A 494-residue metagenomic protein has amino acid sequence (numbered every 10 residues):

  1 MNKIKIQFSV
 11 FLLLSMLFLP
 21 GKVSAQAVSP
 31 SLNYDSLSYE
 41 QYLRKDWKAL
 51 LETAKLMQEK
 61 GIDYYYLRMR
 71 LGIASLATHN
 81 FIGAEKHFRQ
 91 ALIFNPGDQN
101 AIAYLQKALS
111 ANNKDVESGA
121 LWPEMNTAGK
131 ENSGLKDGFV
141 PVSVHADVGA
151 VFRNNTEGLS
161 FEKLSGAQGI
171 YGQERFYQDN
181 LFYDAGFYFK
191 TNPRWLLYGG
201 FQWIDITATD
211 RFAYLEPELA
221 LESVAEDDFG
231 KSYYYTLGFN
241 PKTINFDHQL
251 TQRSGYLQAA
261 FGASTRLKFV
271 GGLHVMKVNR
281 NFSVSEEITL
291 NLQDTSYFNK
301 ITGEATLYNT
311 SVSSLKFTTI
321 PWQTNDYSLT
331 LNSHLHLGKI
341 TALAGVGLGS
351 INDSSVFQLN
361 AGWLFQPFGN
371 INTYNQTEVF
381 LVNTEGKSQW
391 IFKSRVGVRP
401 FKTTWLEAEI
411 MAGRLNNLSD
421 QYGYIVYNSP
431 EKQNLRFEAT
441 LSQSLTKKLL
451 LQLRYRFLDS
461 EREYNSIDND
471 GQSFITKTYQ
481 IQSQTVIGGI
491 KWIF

Functional and structural regions predicted by a protein language model:
Q26-D137: Alpha-helical protein-protein interaction scaffolds
N112, F187-W195, T251, F261-L267 (+7 more regions): Outer-membrane beta-barrel strand-turn architecture
V144-V148, L197-F201, F269-L273, L331 (+8 more regions): Membrane-embedded beta-strand positions of outer-membrane beta-barrel proteins
V148-T156, F201-T207, L273-N279, L337-K339 (+6 more regions): Transmembrane beta-strands of outer-membrane beta-barrel pores
V151-G186, D210-A213, P241-D247, I475: Surface-exposed strand-loop-strand hairpins of Gram-negative outer-membrane beta-barrel proteins
E174, I204-A220, E226-P241, F246 (+3 more regions): Outer-membrane beta-barrel translocator/channel fold
R175-N180, A208, Q249-T251, Q323-N325 (+3 more regions): Solvent-exposed loop/turn segments connecting transmembrane beta-strands in outer-membrane beta-barrel proteins
L181-A185, T251-L257, Y327-L331, A342-V346 (+4 more regions): Hydrophobic, lipid-facing positions within transmembrane beta-strands of outer-membrane proteins
